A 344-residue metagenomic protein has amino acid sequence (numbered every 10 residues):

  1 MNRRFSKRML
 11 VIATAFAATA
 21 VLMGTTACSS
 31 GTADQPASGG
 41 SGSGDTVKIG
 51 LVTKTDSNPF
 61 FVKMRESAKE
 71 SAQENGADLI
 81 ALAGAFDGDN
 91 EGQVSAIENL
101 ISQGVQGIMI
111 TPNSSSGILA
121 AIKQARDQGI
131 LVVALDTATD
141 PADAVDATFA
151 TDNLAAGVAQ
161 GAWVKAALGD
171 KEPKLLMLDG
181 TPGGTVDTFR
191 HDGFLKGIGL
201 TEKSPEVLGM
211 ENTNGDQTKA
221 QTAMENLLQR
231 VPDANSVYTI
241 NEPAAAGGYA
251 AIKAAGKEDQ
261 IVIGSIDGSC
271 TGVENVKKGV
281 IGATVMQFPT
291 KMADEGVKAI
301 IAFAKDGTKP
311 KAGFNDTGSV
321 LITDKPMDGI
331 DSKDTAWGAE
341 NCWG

Functional and structural regions predicted by a protein language model:
N2-I12, A17, A27-G344: A residue-level marker of the well-folded mature domains of exported/periplasmic proteins
L22-T25: Bacterial Sec-type N-terminal signal peptides, specifically the leucine/valine-rich hydrophobic h-region
